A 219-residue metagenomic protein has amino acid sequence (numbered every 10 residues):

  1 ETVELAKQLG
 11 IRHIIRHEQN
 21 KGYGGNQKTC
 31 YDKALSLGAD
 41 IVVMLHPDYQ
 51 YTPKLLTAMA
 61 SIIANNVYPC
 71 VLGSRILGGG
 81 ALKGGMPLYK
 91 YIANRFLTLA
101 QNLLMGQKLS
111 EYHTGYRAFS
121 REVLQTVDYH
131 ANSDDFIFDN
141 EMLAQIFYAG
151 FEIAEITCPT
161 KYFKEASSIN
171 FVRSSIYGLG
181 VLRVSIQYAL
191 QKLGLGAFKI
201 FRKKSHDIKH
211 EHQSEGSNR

Functional and structural regions predicted by a protein language model:
E1-Q8: Acidic helix N-cap motif at the loop->helix transition within catalytic regions of sugar-transfer enzymes
K7, A64, F147: Anion (oxyanion) recognition and catalysis
H13, H17-S36, I41, P53-F136 (+2 more regions): Acceptor/aglycone-binding surface of glycosyltransferases and processive sugar-polymer synthases
G106, H130-R219: Hydrophobic helical membrane-anchoring modules
